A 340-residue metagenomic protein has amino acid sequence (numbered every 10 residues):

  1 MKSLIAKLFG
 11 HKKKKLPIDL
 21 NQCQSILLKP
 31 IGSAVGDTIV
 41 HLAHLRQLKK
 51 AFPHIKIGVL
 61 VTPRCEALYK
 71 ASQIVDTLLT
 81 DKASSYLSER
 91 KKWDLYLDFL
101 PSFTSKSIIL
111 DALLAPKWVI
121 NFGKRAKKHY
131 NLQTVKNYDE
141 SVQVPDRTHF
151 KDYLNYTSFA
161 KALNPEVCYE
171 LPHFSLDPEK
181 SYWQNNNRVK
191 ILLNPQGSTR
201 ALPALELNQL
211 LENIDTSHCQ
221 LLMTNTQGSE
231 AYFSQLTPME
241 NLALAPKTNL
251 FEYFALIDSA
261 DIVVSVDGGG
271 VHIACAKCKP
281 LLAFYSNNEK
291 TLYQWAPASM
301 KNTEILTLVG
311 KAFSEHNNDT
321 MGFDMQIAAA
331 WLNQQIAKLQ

Functional and structural regions predicted by a protein language model:
M1-Q340: Catalytic machinery of carbohydrate-active enzymes, primarily nucleotide-sugar-dependent glycosyltransferases
